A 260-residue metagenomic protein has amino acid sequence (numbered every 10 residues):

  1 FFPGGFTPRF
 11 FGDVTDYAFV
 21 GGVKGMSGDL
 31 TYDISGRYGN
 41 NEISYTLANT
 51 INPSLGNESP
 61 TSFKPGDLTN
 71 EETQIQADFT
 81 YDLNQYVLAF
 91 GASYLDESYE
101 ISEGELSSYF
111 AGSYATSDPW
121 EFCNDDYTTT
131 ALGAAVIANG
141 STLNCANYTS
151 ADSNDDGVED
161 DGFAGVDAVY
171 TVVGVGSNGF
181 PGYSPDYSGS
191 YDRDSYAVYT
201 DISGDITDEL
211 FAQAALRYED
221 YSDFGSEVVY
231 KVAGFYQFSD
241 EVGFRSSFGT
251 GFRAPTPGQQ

Functional and structural regions predicted by a protein language model:
F1-G4: Periplasmic-side early beta-strands and strand-to-turn transitions of outer-membrane beta-barrels
P8-V14, A18-F19, M26-D29, Y38 (+1 more regions): Outer-membrane beta-barrel transmembrane domain signature of Gram-negative proteins, especially the mid-to-C-terminal
Y32, E42-L47, E97-E103, S113-Y114 (+3 more regions): Outer-membrane beta-barrel proteins
I34-N40, F90-D96, A214-Y218, V232-G234 (+2 more regions): Transmembrane beta-barrel strands of outer-membrane/channel proteins
Y109, D167-Y170, S247, T256-Q260: Solvent-exposed loop/turn elements at secondary-structure boundaries
D192, Y196, E219-V229: Solvent-exposed loop/turn segments connecting transmembrane beta-strands in outer-membrane beta-barrel proteins
V198-T200, E227-S239: Feature captures outer-membrane beta-barrel proteins of Gram-negative bacteria and organelles
E209-A215, G225-E227: Short, surface-exposed connector motifs at secondary-structure boundaries
